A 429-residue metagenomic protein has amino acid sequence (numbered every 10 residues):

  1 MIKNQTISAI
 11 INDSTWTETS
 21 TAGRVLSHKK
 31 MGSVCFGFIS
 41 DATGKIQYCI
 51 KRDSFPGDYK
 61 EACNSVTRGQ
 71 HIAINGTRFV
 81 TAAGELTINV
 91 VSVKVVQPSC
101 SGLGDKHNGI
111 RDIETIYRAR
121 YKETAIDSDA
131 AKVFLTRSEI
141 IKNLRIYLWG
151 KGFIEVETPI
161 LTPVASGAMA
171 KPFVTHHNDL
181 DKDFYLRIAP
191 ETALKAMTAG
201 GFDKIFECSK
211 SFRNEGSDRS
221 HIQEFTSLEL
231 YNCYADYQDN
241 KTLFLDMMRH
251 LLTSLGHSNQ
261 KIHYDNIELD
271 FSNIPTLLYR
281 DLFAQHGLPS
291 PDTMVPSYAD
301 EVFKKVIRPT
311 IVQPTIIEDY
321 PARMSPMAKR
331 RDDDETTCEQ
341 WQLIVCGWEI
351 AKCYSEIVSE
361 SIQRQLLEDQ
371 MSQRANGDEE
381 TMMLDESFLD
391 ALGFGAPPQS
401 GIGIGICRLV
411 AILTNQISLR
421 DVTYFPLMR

Functional and structural regions predicted by a protein language model:
M1-R429: Class II aminoacyl-tRNA synthetase catalytic cores and aaRS-like
